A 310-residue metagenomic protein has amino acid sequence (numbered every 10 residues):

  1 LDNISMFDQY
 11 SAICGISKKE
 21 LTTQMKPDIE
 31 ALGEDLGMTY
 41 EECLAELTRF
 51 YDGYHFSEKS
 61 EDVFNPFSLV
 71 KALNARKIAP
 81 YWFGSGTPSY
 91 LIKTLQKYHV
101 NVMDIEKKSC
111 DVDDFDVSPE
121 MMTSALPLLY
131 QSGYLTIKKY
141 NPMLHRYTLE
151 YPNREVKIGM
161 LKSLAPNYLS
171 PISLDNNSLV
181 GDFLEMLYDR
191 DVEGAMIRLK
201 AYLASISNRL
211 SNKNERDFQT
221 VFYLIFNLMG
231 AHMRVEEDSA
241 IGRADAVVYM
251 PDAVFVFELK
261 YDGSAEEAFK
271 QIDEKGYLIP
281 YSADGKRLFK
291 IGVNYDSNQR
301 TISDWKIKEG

Functional and structural regions predicted by a protein language model:
L1-N214, M229: Phosphate-binding site recognition
L128-Q131, T136, T148, D245-V247 (+2 more regions): Structured core elements
F222, A244-Y261, K275: Conserved catalytic cores of phosphodiester-cleaving nucleases, focusing on short active-site segments
I225-P251: Active-site metal-binding core of divalent-cation-utilizing nuclease and nuclease-like domains
Y261-L278: Mg2+/Mn2+-dependent nuclease catalytic core
L278-G285: Arginine/glycine-rich "motif VI" loop of SF2 helicases in the C-terminal RecA-like domain
K286-G310: Domain-level recognition of nuclease-like catalytic cores that cleave nucleotide substrates
